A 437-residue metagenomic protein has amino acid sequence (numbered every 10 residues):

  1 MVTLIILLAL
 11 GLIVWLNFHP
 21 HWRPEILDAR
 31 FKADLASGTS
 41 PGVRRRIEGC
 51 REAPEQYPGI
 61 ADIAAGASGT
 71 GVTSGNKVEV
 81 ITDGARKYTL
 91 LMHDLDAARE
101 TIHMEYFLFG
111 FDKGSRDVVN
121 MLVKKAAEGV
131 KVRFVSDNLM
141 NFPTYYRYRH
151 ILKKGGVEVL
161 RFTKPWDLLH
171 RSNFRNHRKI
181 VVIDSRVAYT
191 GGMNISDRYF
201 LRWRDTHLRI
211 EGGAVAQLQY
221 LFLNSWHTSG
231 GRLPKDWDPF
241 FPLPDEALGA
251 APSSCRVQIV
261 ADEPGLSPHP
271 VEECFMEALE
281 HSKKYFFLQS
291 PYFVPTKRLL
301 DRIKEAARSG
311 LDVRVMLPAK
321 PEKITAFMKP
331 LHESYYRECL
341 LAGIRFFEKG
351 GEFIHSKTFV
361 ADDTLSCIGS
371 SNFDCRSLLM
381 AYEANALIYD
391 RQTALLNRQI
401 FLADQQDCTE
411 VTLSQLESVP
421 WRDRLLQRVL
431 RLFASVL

Functional and structural regions predicted by a protein language model:
M1-E272, E277, H281, R337-L341 (+3 more regions): N-terminal localization/anchoring segments of enzymes in phospholipid and broader phosphate metabolism
M104, S136-D137, I183, L288-S290 (+2 more regions): Short His-Asn-centered micro-motif
L108-G114, N138-P143, Y292-P295, P321-K323 (+1 more regions): Acidic, metal-coordinating catalytic cores used for nucleic-acid/nucleotide bond scission and strand-transfer chemistry
S115-D117, T144-Y146, K297-L300, A326-M328: A short acidic (Asp/Glu
V132, E158-V159, F286, V313-V315 (+1 more regions): Hydrophobic beta-strand scaffold residues
P252-S254, I259-E263, S267-L317: Acidic, glycine-rich loop-and-beta core segments that form the ion-binding/anion-interacting portion of active sites
V313, A319-D374, L379: C-terminal structural cap/anchor segments
